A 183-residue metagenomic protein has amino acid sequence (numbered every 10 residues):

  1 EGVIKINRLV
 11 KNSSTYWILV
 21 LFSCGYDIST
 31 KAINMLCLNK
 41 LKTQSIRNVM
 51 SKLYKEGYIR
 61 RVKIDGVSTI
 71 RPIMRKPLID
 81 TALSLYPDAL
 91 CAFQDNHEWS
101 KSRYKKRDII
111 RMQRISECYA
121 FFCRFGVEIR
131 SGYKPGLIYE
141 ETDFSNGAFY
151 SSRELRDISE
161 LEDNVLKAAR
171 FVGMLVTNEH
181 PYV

Functional and structural regions predicted by a protein language model:
E1-Y86: Basic, Lys/Arg-rich alpha-helical nucleic-acid-recognition elements, primarily the DNA-binding modules of transcription
G25, L38, G57, Y86-P87 (+4 more regions): Short, flexible coil/linker elements and helix-boundary hinge sites characteristic of intrinsically disordered
R75-K106: Short, amphipathic alpha-helical interaction segments positioned at domain boundaries
N96-Y182: Exposed, interaction-prone assembly regions rather than primary DNA-binding/catalytic cores
